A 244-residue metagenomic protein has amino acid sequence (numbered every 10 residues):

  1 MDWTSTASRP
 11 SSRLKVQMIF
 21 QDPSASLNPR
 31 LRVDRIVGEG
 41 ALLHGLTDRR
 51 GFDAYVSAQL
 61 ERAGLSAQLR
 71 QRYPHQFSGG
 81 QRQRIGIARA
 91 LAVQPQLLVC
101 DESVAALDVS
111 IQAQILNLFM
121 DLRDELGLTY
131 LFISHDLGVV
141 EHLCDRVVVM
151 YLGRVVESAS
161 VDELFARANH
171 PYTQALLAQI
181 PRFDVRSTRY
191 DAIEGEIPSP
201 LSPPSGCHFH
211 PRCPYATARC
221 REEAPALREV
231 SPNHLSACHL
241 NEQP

Functional and structural regions predicted by a protein language model:
M1-Q17, R35, L43, E163-A168 (+1 more regions): ABC ATPase NBD coupling module
R50-Q68, L177-A178: Conserved ABC ATPase "signature" region
Y73-F77, Q81: Conserved ABC ATPase signature
I87, V99, I115: Hydrophobic anchor residue at the start of the ABC signature
A92-Q96: A short, proline-enriched helix->beta-strand linker immediately N-terminal to the Walker B motif in ABC-type P-loop
S103, L107, I111-T188: P-loop NTP-binding/switch modules centered on Walker-like glycine-rich loops
S158-P244: Short catalytic/signature loops enriched in Gly
